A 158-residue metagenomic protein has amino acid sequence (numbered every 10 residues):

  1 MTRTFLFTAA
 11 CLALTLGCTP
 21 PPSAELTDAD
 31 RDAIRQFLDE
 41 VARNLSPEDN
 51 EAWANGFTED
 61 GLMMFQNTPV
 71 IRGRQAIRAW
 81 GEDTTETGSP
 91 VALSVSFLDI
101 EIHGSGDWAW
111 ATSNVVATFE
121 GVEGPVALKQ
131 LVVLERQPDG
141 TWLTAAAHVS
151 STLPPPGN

Functional and structural regions predicted by a protein language model:
M1-F7: Bacterial N-terminal signal peptides that target proteins for export
F7-G17: Bacterial N-terminal signal peptides
C18-E59, P156-N158: Short, low-complexity N-terminal intrinsically disordered segments enriched in polar/charged residues
P20-P21, W110, A127-N158: Short beta-strand edge/turn micro-motifs at domain boundaries
E25, A42-R43, Q66-T68, E120: Second-shell loop/turn segments in exported
V41, W53-A54, G61, G73 (+3 more regions): Hydrophobic pocket/interface hotspot
S46, A117-G121, L134: Beta-strand elements of well-folded, non-transmembrane domains
M63, A79-G124: Surface-exposed, charged secondary-structure patches
